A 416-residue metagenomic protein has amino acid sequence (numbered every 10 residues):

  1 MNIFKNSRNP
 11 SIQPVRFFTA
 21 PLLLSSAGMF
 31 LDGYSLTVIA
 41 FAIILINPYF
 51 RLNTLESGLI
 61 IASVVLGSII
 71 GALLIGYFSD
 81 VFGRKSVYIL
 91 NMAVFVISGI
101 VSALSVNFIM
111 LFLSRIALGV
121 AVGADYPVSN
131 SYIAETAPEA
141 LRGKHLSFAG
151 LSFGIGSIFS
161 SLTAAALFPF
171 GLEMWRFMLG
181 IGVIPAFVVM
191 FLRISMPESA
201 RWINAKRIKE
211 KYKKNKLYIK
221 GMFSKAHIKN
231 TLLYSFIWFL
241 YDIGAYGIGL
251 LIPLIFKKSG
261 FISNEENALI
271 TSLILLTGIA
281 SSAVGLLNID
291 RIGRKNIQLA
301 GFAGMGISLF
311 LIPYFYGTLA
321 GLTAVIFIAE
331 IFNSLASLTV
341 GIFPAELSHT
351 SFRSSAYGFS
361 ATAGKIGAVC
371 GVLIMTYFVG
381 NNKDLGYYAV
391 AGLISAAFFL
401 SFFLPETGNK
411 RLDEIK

Functional and structural regions predicted by a protein language model:
M1-T37, P48: Cytosolic juxtamembrane N-terminal segment immediately preceding the first transmembrane helix of multi-pass
I39-A40, A226-S282: Extracytoplasmic gate region of multi-pass secondary transporters
R51, G83, L104-M110, P138 (+2 more regions): Helix-breaking motifs and short loop linkers at transmembrane-helix boundaries and internal kinks in secondary membrane
I70-F108: Conserved MFS/SLC helix-loop-helix module at the cytosolic interface between two early adjacent transmembrane helices
A93-V106, A165, G304-G317: C-terminal ends and interior cores of transmembrane alpha-helices in multi-pass membrane transporters/permeases
L141-P169, P185, A361-G371: Glycine-rich segments within core transmembrane alpha-helices of 12-TM secondary carriers
K144, F170-F223, S395-K416: Central mid-sequence intracellular linker of multi-pass
